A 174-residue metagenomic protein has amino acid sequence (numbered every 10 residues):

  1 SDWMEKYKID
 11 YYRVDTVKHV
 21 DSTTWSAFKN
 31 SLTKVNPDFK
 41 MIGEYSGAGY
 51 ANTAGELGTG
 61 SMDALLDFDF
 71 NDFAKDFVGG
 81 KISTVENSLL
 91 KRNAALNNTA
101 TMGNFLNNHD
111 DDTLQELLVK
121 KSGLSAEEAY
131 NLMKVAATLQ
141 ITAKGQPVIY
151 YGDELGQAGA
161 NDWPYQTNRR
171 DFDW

Functional and structural regions predicted by a protein language model:
E5-F105, K121, A129-Y130, A136-T142 (+1 more regions): Active-site-proximal helices and loops of the catalytic beta/alpha 8
L106-L114: Active-site neighborhood of divalent metal-dependent phosphoester/pyrophosphate hydrolases
Q115-K120: Short, solvent-exposed helix-loop connector elements
A126: Flexible, glycine- and charge-enriched loops at secondary-structure boundaries
G145-Q146: Short glycine-/polar-rich loops that comprise or flank the Walker A/P-loop and associated switch/sensor motifs
